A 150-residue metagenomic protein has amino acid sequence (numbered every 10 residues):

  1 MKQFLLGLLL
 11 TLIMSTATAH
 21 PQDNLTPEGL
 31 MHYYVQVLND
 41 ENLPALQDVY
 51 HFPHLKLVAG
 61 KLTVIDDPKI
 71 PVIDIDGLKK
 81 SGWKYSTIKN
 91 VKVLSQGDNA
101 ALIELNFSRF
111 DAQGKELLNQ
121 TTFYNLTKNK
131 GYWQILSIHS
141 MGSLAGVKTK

Functional and structural regions predicted by a protein language model:
M1-F4: Positively charged n-region of N-terminal signal peptides that target proteins for export
T11-P44, D48, P68: Short, low-complexity N-terminal intrinsically disordered segments enriched in polar/charged residues
Y34, L46-Q47, H54, I103 (+1 more regions): Hydrophobic pocket/interface hotspot
V35-L43, H51-L55, D76, K80: Sec-exported extracytoplasmic/periplasmic mature domains
Y50, G60-K61, G97, L105-R109 (+2 more regions): A mature extracytoplasmic/lumenal domain signature
L55-I65: A short gly/proline-enriched turn/hairpin at secondary-structure junctions
I70-K115: Surface-exposed, charged secondary-structure patches
N119-T149: Short beta-strand edge/turn micro-motifs at domain boundaries
